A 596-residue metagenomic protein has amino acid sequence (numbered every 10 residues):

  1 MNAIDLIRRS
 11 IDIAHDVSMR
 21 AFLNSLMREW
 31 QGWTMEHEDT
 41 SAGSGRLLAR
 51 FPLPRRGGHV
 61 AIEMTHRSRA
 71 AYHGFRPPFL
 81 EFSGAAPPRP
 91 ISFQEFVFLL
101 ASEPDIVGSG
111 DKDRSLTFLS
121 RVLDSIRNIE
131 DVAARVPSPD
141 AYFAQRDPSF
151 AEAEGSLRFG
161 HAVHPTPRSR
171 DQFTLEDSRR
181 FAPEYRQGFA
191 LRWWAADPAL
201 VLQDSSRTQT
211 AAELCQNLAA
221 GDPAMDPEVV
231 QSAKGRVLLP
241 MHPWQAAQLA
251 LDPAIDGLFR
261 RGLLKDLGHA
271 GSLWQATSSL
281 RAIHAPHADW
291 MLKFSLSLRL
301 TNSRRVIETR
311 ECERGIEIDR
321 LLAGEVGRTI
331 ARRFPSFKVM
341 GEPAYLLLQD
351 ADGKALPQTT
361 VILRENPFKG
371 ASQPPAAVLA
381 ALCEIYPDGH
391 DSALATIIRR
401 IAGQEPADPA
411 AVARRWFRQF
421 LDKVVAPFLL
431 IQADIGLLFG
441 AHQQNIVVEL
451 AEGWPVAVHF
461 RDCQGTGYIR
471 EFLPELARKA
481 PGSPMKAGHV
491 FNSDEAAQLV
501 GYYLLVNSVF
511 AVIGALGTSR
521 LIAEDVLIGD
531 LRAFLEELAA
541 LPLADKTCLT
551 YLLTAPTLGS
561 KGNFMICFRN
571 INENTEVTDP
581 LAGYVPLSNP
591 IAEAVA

Functional and structural regions predicted by a protein language model:
M1-K423, L450-A596: Nucleotide/phosphate-binding site architecture used for ATP/NTP-dependent chemistry
V425-L429: Short C-lobe core helix of eukaryotic-like protein kinase catalytic domains
L430-I435: Protein kinase catalytic-loop region centered on the HRD/HxD motif
G436-E449: A short glycine-rich, hydrophobically flanked beta-strand micro-motif that places a catalytic Asp/Glu for divalent metal
